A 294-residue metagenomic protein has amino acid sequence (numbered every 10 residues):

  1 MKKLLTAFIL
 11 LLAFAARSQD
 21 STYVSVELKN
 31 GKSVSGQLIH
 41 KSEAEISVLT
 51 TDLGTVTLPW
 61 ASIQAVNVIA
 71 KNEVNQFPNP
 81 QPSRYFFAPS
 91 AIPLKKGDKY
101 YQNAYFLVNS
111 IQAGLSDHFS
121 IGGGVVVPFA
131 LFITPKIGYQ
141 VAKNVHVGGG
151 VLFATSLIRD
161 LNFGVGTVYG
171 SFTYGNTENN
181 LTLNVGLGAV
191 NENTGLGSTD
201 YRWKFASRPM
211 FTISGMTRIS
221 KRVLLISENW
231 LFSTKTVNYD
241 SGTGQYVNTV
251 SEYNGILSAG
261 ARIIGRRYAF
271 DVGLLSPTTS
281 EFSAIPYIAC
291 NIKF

Functional and structural regions predicted by a protein language model:
M1-S21: Bacterial Sec-dependent N-terminal signal peptides
Q19-Q102, L107-A113: Compositionally biased alpha-helical segments
G36, P135-K136: A short, solvent-exposed beta-strand micro-motif common in secreted/extracellular proteins
H40-K41, G114, R218, I263: Generic beta-strand structural signal
K41-E43, P128, T177: Short strand-connecting beta-turns/loops that link adjacent beta-strands
P93-P128, I133-P135, V145-L157, G170 (+4 more regions): Transmembrane beta-strand segments that form the barrel wall of outer-membrane beta-barrel proteins
Y139, F163-F294: Outer-membrane beta-barrel transmembrane domain signature
A142: A phosphate-binding glycine/aspartate-rich beta-alpha loop in the early core of alpha/beta enzymes
